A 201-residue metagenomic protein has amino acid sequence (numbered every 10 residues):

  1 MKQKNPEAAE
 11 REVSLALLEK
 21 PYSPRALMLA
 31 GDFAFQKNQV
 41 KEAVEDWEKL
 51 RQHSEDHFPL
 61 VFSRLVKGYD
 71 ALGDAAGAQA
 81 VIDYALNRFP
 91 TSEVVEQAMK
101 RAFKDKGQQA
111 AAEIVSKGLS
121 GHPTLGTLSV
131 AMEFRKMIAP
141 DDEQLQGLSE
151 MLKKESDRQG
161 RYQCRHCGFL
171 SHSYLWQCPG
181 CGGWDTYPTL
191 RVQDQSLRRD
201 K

Functional and structural regions predicted by a protein language model:
M1, A34, G68-Y69, R101-F103 (+1 more regions): Residue at a conserved register position within TPR or TPR-like alpha-solenoid repeats
P6, V40, A75, Q108 (+1 more regions): TPR-repeat structural position
A8, P24-R25, P59-L60, E93-V94 (+1 more regions): Start-of-helix register in tetratricopeptide repeats
S14-L18, K49-Q52, D83-N87, L119-S120: Conserved structural position within tetratricopeptide repeats
P21, E55-D56, F89-P90, H122-P123: Short coil turns that delineate tetratricopeptide repeat
A30, R64-L65, A98-M99, I114-V115 (+1 more regions): Structural register within alpha-helical repeat arrays
S120-K201: Cys/His-clustered metal-coordination modules, chiefly Zn-binding fingers
